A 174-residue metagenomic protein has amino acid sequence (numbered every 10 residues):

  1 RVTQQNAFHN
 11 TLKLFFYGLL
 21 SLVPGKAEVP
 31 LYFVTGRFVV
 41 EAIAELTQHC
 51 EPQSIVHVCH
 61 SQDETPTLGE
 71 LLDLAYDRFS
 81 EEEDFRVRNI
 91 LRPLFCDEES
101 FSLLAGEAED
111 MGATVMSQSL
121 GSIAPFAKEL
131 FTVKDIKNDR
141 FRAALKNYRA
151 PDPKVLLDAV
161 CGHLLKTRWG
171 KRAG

Functional and structural regions predicted by a protein language model:
R1-F8, L71-D77: Short secondary-structure boundary/capping segments
T3-L12, T114-Q118: Short, flexible helix-coil linker/hinge segments at the edges of structured domains or between repeats
T3-N6, L31-R37, P66, I136: Residue-level signal for the nucleotide or nucleotide-sugar donor/cofactor binding architecture
H9-F38, A42-L46, H57-C59: A conserved pocket-lining segment of Rossmann-fold NAD(P)-dependent short-chain dehydrogenase/reductase
L20-Y32, Q53-C59, S122-F126, R142-Y148 (+1 more regions): Glycine- and acidic
V39, I43, V58, L71 (+2 more regions): Non-catalytic, hydrophobic alpha-helical segments
L46-A124, L164, K171: Mid/C-terminal beta-alpha module of Rossmann-like enzyme folds, strongest in SDR-family dehydrogenases/epimerases
F85, L91, A127, F131-G174: Amphipathic terminal alpha-helices
